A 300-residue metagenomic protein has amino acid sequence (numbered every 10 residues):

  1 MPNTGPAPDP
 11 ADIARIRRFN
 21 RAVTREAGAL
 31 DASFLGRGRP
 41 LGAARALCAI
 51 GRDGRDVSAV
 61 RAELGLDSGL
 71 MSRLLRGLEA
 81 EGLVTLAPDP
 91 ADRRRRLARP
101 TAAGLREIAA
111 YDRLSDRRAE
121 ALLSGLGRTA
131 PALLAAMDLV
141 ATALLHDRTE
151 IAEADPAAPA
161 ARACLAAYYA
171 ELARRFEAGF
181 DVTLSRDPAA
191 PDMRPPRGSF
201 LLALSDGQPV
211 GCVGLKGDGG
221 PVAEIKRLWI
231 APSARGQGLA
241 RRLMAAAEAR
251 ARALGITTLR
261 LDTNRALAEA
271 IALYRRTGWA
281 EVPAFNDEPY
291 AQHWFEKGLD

Functional and structural regions predicted by a protein language model:
M1-L41, A160-L165: N-terminal leader segment of winged-helix/HTH proteins
A29-L70, L75, E81, A189-A203 (+1 more regions): N-terminal helix-turn-helix DNA-binding core of bacterial DNA-binding proteins
G54, P90-L114: Basic, amphipathic "hinge/linker" alpha-helix immediately C-terminal to the N-terminal HTH DNA-binding motif
S58-A59, M244, R250-N264: Conserved GNAT acetyl-CoA-binding A-motif
A109, R113-A152, P156, K297-D300: Terminal interaction helix/tail motif
H146, E153-V222, K226, A231 (+3 more regions): Acetyl-CoA-dependent GNAT
A154-A157, T257-R260, N264-T277, P283-D300: C-terminal "cap" of GNAT-fold acetyltransferases
I230, G236-A249, A272-R276: Conserved acetyl-CoA-binding loop-helix of GNAT-fold acetyltransferases
